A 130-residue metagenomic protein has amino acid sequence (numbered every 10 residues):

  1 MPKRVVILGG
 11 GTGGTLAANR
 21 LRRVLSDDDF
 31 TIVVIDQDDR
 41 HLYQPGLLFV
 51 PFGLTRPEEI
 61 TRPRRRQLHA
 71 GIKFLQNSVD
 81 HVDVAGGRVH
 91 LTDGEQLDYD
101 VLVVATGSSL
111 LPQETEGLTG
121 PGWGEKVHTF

Functional and structural regions predicted by a protein language model:
M1-K73: Beta1-alpha1 glycine-rich phosphate/pyrophosphate-binding loop at the start of Rossmann-like nucleotide-binding domains
M1-R4, I72-F130: FAD-binding core/adjacent interface of flavoenzyme oxidoreductases
